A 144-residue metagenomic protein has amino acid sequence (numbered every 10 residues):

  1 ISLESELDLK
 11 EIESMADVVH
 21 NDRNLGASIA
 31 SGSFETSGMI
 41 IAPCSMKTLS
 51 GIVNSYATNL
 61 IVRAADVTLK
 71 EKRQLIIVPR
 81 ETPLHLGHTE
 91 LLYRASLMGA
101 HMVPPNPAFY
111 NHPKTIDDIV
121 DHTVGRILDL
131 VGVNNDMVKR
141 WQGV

Functional and structural regions predicted by a protein language model:
I1-I76, T82-V144: A cross-family phosphate/adenosyl-ligand binding-site feature
